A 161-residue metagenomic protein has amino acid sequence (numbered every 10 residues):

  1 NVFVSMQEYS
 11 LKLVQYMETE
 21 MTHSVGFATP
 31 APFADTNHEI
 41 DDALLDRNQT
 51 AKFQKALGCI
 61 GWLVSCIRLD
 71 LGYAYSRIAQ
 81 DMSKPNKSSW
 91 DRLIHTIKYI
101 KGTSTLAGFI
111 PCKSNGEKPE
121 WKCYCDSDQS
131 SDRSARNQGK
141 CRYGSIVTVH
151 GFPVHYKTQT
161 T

Functional and structural regions predicted by a protein language model:
N1-T161: Long, low-complexity, charge-biased intrinsically disordered regions
